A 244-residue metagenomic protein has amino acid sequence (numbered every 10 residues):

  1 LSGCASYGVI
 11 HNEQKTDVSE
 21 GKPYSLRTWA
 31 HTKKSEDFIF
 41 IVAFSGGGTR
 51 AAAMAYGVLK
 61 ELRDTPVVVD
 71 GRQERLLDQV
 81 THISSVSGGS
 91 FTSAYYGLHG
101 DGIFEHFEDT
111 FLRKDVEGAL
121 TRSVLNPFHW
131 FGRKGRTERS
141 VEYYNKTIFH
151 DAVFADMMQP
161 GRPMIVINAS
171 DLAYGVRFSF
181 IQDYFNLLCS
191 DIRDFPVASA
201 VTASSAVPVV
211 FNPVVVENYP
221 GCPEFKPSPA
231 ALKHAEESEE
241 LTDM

Functional and structural regions predicted by a protein language model:
G3-M244: Catalytic domains of lipid- and phosphate-ester/thioester hydrolases
